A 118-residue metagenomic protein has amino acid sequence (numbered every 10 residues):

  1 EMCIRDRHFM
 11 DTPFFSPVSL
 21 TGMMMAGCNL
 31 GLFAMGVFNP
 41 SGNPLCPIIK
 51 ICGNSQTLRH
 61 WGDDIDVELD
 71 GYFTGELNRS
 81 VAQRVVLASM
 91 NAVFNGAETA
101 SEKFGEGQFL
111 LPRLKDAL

Functional and structural regions predicted by a protein language model:
E1-I4: Short, small-residue-biased leader/transition segments that mark boundaries at the very start of proteins
D6-F9, T21, N29-L32, I48-K50 (+1 more regions): Structural motif
M10-S16: A general structural motif
S16-S19, F38-G42, L111: Flexible loop/turn segments at secondary-structure boundaries
L20-T21, N43-L45, H60-D63, E76-R79: Short conserved micro-motifs at the rims of enzyme active sites and ligand-binding pockets
G27-N29, A34, C46-I48, L69 (+1 more regions): Extended hydrophobic packing segments that form well-structured cores
V37-F38, P44-D66: Mobile "lid/hinge" segments at catalytic clefts and subdomain interfaces of large enzymes
